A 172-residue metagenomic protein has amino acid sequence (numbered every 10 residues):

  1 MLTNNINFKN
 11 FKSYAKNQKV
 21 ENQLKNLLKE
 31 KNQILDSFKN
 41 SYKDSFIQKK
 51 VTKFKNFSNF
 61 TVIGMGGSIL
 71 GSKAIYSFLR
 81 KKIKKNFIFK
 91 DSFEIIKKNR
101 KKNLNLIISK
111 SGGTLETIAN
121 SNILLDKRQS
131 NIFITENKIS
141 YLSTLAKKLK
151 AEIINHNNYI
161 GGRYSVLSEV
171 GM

Functional and structural regions predicted by a protein language model:
M1-S45, V51: Extended, charge-enriched "interface" segments that sit outside catalytic cores
F46-I47, T117: Amphipathic coiled-coil/heptad-repeat helices and related helical stalk/stem segments that mediate oligomerization
T52-M172: Glycine-rich phosphate-binding loops that contact phosphosugars or nucleotide phosphates
